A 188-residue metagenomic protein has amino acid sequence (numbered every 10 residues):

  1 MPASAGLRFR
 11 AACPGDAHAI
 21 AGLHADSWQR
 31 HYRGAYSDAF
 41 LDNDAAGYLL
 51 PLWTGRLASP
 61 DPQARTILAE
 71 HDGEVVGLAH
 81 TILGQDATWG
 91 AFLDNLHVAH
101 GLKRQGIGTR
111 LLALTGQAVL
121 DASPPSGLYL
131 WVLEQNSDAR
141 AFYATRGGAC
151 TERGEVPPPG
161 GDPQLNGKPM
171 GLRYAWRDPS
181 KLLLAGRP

Functional and structural regions predicted by a protein language model:
A3, L7, A11-G15, G22-A35 (+4 more regions): Acetyl-CoA-dependent GNAT
A64, G167-R173: Short hydrophobic/aromatic beta-strand or adjacent loop that forms the aromatic wall/cage of a ligand/substrate-binding
T88, G106, D138: Residues that form or flank phosphate/diphosphate-binding pockets in enzymes that use nucleotide phosphates
T88-G90, G127, G171: A generic structural signal for beta-strand entry/edge sites
A99-Q105, E134-Q135: Active-site acidic-Proline motif in GNAT/NAT acetyltransferases
V119-W131: Conserved GNAT acetyl-CoA-binding A-motif
Y129-R140, V156-P169: Conserved beta-strand-loop-alpha-helix junction that forms the acyl-donor binding cleft
Y143, G148: Conserved active-site tyrosine of GNAT-family acetyltransferases
